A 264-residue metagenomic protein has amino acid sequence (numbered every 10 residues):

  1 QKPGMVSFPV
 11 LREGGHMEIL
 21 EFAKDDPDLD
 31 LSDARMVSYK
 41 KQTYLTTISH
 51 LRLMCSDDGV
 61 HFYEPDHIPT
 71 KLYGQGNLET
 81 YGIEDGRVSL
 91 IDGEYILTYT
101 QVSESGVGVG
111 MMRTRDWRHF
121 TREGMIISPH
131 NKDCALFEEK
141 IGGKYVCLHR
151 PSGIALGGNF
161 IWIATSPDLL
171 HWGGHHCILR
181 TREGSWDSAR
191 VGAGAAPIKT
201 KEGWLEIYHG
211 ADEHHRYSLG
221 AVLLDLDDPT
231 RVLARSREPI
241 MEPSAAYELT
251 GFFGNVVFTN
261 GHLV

Functional and structural regions predicted by a protein language model:
Q1-Y81, S89-A189, I198-N255, V264: Beta-rich carbohydrate-recognition and catalytic domains
F258: Canonical pleckstrin homology
